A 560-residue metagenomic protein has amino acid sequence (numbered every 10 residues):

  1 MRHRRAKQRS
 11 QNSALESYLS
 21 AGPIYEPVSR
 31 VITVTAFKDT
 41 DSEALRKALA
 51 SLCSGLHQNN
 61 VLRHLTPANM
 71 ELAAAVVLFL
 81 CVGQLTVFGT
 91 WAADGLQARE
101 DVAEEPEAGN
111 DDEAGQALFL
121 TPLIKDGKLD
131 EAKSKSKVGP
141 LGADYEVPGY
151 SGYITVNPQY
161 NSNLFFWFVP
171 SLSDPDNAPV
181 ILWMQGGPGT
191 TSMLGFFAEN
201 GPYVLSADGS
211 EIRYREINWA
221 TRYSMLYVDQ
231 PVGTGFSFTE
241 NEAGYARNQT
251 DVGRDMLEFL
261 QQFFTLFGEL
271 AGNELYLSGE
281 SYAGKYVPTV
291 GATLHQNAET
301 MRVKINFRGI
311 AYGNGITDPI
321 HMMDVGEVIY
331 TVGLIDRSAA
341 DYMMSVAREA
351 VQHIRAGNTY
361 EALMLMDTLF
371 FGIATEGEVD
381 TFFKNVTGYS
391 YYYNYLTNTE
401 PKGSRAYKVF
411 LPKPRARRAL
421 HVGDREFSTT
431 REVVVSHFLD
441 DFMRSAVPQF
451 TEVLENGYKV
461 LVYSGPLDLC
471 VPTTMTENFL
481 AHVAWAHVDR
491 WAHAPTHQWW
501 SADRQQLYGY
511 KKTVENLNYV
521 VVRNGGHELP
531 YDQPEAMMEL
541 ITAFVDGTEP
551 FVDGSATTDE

Functional and structural regions predicted by a protein language model:
M1-N69: Intrinsically disordered, low-complexity basic segments at termini and long loops, enriched in Pro/Gly and/or Arg/Ser
R2, L52-C53, H57-N59, H64-E560: Terminal and linker regions of secretory-pathway proteins
